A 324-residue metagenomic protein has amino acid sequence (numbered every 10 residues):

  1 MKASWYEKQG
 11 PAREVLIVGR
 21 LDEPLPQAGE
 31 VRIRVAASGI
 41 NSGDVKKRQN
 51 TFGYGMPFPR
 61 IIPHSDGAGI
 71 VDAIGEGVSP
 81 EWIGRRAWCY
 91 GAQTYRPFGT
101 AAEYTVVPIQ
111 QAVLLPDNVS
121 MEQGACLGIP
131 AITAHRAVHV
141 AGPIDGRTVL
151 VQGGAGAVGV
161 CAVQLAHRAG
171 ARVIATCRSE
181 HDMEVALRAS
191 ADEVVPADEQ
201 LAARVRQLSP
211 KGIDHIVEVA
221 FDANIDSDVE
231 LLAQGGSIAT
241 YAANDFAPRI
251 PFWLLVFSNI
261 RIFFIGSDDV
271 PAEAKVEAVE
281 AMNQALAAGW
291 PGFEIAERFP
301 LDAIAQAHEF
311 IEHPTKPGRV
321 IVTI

Functional and structural regions predicted by a protein language model:
M1, L286, W290-E294, A305-I324: C-terminal capping/lid region of NAD(P)-dependent oxidoreductase domains
D22-I40, T51-Q93: Glycine-rich beta-strand-centered segment in the early N-terminal region that forms part of a ligand/cofactor-binding
P80, C89-G153: NAD(P)H dinucleotide-binding glycine-rich loop of Rossmann-like/cofactor-binding domains, especially the beta1-alpha1
W82, A125-E199: Mid-domain Rossmann-like dinucleotide-binding core that forms the NAD(H)/NADP(H) cofactor-binding site
T100-A101, C177-V185, A247-F252: Short, glycine/polar-rich helix-capping loops at beta-to-alpha or helix-loop-helix junctions that flank or form
T176-E180, A197, V219, A242 (+1 more regions): N-terminal Rossmann-fold cofactor-binding loop
L201-K211: Short amphipathic alpha-helix with an adjacent loop that forms part of the alpha/beta core around
A223-P291, I324: Glycine-rich phosphate-binding loop and adjacent beta-alpha segment of Rossmann(oid) nucleotide-cofactor-binding
